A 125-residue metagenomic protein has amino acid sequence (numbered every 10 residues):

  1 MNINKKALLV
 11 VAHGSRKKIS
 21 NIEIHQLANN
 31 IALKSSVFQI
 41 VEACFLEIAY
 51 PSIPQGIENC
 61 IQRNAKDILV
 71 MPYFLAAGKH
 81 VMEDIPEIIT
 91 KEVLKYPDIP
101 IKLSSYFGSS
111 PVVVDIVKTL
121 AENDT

Functional and structural regions predicted by a protein language model:
M1-T125: Active-site-proximal alpha-helix that buttresses catalytic centers in soluble enzyme cores
